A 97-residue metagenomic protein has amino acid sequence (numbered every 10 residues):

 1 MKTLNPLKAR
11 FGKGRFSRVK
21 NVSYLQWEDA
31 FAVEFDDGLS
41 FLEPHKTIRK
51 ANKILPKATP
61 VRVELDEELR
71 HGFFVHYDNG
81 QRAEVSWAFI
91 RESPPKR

Functional and structural regions predicted by a protein language model:
M1-R97: Motif-centric detector for short Cys/His coordination patterns
